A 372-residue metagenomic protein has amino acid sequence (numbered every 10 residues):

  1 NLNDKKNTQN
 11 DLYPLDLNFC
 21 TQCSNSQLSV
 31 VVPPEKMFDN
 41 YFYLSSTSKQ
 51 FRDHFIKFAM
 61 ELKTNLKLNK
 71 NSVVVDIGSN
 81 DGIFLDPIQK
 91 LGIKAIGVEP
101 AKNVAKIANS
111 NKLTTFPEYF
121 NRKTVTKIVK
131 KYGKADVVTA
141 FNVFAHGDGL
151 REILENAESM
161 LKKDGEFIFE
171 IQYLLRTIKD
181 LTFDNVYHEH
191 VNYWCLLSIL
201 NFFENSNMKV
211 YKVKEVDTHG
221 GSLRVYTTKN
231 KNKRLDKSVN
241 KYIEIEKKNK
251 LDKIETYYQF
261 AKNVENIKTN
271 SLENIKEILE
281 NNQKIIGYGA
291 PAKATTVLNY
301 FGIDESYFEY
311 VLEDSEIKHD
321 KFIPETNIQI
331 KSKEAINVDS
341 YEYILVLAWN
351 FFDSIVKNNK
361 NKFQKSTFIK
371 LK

Functional and structural regions predicted by a protein language model:
N1-Q50, K214: N-terminal juxtadomain amphipathic helix that follows a signal peptide/anchor or precedes a small N-terminal auxiliary
K70-N80, I285-Y288: Conserved class I S-adenosyl-L-methionine
D81-G92: Conserved SAM-binding loop of SAM-dependent methyltransferases across substrates and taxa, primarily the Class I
D136-T139: A conserved beta-strand element that flanks and buttresses the S-adenosyl-L-methionine
R151-E166, K360: A short glycine-rich, Lys/Arg-flanked "PGG" loop and its adjoining helix->strand segment in the class I
D164-Q172, T367-L371: Conserved beta-strand signature within the Rossmann-like core of class I S-adenosyl-L-methionine
F169-N192, L196-S198, F203: Short, glycine-/aromatic-enriched active-site segment of Class I SAM-dependent methyltransferases
H219-N263, I267: Flexible, glycine-/basic-rich loop-and-beta segments that form/coincide with the SAM-dependent methyltransferase
